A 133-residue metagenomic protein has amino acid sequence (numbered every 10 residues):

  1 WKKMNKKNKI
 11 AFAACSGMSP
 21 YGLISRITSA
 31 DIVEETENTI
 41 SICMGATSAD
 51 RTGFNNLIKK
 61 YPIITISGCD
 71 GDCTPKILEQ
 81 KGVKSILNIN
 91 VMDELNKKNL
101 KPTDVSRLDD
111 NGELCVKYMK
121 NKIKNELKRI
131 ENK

Functional and structural regions predicted by a protein language model:
W1-K133: Iron-sulfur-associated redox domains of electron-transfer enzymes in respiratory and anaerobic energy metabolism
